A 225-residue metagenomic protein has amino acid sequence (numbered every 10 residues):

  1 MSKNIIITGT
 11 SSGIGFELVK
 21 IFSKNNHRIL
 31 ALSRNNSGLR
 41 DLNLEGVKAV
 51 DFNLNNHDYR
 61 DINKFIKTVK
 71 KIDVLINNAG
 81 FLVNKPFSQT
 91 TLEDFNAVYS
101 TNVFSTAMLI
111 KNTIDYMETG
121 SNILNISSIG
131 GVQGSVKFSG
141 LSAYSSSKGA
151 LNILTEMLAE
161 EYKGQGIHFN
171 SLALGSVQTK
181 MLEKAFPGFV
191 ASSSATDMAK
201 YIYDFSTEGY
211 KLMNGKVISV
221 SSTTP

Functional and structural regions predicted by a protein language model:
I7-T8, N77-N78, N122-S128, H168-A173 (+1 more regions): Structural signature of the Rossmann-like NAD(P)-dependent dehydrogenase/reductase core
S11, V19: N-terminal Rossmann NAD(P)H-binding glycine-rich loop of SDR-like oxidoreductase domains
L44-D58: Rossmann-fold cofactor-recognition segment
N78-N84: Conserved NAD(P)H cofactor-binding loop of Rossmann-fold oxidoreductase domains
P86-F87, D94-N96: Substrate-binding pocket helix/loop in short-chain dehydrogenase/reductase
N122-A150, T155-E156, E160-K163: Catalytic loop of short-chain dehydrogenase/reductase
G164, S171, P187-P225: C-terminal helical subdomain
